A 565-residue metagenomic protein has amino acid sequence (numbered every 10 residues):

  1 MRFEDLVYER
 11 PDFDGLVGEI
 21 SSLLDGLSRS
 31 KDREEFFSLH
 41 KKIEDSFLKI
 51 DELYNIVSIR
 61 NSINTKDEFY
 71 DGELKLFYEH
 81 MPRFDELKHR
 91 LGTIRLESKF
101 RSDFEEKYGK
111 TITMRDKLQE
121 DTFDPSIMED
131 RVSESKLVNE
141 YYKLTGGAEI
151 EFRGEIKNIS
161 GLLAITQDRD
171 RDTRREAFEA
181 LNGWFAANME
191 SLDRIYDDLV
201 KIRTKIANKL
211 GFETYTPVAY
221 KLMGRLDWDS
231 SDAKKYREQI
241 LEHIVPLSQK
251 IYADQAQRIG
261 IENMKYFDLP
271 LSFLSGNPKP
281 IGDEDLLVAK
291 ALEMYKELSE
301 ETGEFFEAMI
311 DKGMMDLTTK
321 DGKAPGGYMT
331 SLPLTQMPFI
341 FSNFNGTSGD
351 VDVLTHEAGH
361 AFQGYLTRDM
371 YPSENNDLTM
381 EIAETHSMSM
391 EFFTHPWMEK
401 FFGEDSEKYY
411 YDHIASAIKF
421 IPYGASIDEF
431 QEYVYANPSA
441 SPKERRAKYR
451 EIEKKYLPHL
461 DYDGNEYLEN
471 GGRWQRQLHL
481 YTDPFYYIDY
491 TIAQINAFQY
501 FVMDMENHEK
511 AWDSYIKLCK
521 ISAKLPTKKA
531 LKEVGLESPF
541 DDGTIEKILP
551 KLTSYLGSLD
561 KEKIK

Functional and structural regions predicted by a protein language model:
M1-N277, I564: A well-structured
T113, K117, T318, L354 (+7 more regions): C-terminal, non-catalytic "cap/extension" segments appended to globular domains
T122-F123, A180-N188, W228-K234, L269-P280 (+6 more regions): Glycine- and acidic
I127, R131, F185, M189-D193 (+19 more regions): Hydrophobic alpha-helical scaffolding
K157-R174, P280-T355, G359-G364, E466: Active-site-adjacent "gating/activation" loops or surface patches in catalytic cores
E242-H243, T367, L378-E407, H413-A415 (+2 more regions): Post-HExxH zinc-binding segment in Zn-dependent metallohydrolases
I261-K290, Q363, I414-F420, A425: Long, K/E/R/D-enriched contiguous segments that form extended
G359-S373, F393: Catalytic Zn2+-binding segment of zinc metalloproteases
